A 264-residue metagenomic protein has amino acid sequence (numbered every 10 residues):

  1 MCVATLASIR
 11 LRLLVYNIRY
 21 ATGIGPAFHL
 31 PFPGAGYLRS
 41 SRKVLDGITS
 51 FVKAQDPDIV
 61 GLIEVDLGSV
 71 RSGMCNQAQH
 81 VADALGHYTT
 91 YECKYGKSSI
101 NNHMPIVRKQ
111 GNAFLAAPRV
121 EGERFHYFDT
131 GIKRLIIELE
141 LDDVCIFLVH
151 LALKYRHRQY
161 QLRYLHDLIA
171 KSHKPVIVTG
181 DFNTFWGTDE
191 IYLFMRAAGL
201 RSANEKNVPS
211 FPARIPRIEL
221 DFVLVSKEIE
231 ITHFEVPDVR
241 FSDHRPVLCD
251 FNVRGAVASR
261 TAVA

Functional and structural regions predicted by a protein language model:
M1-A84, Y91-S99, R163, R254-A264: N-terminal, active-site-proximal structural segment of metallo-dependent hydrolase catalytic domains
C2-T5, R10, E64-D143, E235-D238: Structured beta-strand-rich core segments of catalytic domains in phosphoester-bond hydrolases
R12-N17, G47-S72, I146-V149, L165-L193 (+3 more regions): Active-site beta-strand/loop signature of hydrolases that rely on acidic residues for catalysis
I18, L115-P118, I137-D143, S226-K227 (+1 more regions): Active-site beta-strand termini and strand-to-loop segments that position acidic
S69-M74, H87-F114, N183-L248: Active site of divalent-metal-dependent phosphoester/diester hydrolases
Y127, L148-L151: Short, structured patches in soluble enzyme cores that scaffold and shape functional sites
Y155-D167: Alpha-helical scaffold elements lining the catalytic groove of polysaccharide deacetylases
